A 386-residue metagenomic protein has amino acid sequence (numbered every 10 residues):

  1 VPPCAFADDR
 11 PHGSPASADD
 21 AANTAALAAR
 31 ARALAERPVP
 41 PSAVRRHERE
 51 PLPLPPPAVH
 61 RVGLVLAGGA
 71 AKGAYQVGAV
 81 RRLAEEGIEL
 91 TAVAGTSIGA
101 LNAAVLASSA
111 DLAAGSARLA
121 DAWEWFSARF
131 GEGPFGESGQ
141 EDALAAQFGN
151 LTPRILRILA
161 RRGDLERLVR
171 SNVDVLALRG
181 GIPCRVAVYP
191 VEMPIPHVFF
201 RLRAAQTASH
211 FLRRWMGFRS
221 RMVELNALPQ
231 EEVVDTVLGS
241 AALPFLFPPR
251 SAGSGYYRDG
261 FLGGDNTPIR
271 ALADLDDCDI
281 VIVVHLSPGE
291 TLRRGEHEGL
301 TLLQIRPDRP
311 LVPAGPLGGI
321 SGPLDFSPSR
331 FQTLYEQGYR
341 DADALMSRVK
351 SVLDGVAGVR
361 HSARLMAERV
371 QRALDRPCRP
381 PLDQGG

Functional and structural regions predicted by a protein language model:
P2-A94, V105-G386: Patatin-like phospholipase
S97: Catalytic nucleophile serine of serine hydrolases, specifically the conserved "nucleophile elbow" pentapeptide
L101: Short alpha-helical segment within the catalytic ATP-binding CA
